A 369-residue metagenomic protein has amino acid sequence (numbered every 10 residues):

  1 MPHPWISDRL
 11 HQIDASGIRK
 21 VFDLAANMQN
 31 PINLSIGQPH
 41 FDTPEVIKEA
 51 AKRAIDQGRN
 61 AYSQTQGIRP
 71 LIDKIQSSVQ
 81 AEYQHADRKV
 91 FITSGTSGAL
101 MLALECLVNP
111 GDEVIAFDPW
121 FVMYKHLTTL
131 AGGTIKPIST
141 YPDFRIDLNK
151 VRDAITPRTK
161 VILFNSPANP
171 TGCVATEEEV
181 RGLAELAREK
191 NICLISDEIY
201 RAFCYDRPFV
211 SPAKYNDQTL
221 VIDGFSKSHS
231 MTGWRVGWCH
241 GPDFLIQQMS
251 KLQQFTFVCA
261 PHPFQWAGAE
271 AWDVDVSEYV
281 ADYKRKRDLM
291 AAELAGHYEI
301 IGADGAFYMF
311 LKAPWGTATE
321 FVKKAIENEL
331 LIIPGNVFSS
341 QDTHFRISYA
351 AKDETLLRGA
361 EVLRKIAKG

Functional and structural regions predicted by a protein language model:
P2, S7-G95, L102, A271-S277 (+2 more regions): N-terminal small-domain helix-loop-helix segment of the aminotransferase-like
M28, A131, E189-K190, N328: Helix C-cap/helix->beta junction micro-motif
L34, S166-N169: Flexible low-complexity scaffold tracts in large eukaryotic assembly proteins
S77, K323-I332, F338-G369: PLP-dependent enzyme catalytic core of the Aspartate aminotransferase-like
C106-F164, E185: PLP-dependent aminotransferase-like
T129, K136, R145-R158, P170-L194 (+1 more regions): Active-site pre-lysine segment of PLP-dependent enzymes
D217-K284: Conserved core segment of the aminotransferase class I/II
Q265, A269, Y283-A291, I300-K312 (+1 more regions): Conserved glycine-rich beta-strand-loop-beta hairpin in the small C-terminal domain of fold type I
